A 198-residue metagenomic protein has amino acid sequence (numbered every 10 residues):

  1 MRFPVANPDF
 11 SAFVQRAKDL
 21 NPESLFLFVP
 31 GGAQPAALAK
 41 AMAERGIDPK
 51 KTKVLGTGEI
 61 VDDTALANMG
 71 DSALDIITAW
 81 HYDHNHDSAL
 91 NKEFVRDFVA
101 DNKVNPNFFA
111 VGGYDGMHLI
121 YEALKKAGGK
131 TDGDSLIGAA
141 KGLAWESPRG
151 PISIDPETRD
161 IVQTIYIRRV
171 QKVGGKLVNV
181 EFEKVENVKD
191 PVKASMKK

Functional and structural regions predicted by a protein language model:
M1-R45, N85-E93: Extracellular/periplasmic Venus flytrap/periplasmic-binding protein
V5-A6, D48-N68, I137-L143: Venus flytrap/periplasmic-binding-protein-like
N21-E23, D48-K51, A100-N107: A local structural motif
L27-A36, L55-T64, G113-Y114: Ligand-binding clamshell of periplasmic/extracellular solute-binding protein-like
G31-G32, A37, D83-G142: Extracellular/periplasmic ligand-binding modules, especially the Venus flytrap/periplasmic-binding
A43-K51, M69-S72, G129: Short helix-capping segments at alpha-helix termini
G70-H81: Rossmann-fold dehydrogenase core element
Y82, K141-K198: Solvent-exposed, acidic/polar segments of extracytosolic/periplasmic ligand-binding ectodomains
